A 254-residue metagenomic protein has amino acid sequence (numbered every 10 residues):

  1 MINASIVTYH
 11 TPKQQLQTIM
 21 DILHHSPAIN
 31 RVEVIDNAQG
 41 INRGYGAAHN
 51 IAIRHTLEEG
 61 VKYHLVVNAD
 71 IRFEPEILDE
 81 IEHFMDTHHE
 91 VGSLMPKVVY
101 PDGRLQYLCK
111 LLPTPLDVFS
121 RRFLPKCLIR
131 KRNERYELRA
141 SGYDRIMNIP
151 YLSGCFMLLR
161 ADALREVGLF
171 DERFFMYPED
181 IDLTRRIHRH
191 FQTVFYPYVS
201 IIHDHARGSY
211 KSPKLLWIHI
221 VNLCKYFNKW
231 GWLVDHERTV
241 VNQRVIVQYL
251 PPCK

Functional and structural regions predicted by a protein language model:
M1-D21: N-proximal low-complexity "stem/linker" segments adjacent to membrane-targeting elements
D21-V34: Short, acidic, metal-binding catalytic loop of nucleotide-sugar glycosyltransferases
G40-E59: Glycine-rich, basic loop-to-helix element that forms the pyrophosphate-binding segment of sugar-nucleotide handling
V61-R72: Short beta-strand-to-loop acidic/aromatic patch adjacent to the donor-nucleotide binding site
R72-L108: Conserved donor NDP-sugar-binding/catalytic core segment of glycosyltransferases
P113-I149: Short, flexible, basic/aromatic active-site loop/helix in glycosyltransferases
G142-D144, N148-S200: A short, conserved alpha-helix in the catalytic core of glycosyltransferases
R185, R189-K254: Active-site-adjacent helix/loop segment of glycosyltransferases that harbors family-specific signature motifs
